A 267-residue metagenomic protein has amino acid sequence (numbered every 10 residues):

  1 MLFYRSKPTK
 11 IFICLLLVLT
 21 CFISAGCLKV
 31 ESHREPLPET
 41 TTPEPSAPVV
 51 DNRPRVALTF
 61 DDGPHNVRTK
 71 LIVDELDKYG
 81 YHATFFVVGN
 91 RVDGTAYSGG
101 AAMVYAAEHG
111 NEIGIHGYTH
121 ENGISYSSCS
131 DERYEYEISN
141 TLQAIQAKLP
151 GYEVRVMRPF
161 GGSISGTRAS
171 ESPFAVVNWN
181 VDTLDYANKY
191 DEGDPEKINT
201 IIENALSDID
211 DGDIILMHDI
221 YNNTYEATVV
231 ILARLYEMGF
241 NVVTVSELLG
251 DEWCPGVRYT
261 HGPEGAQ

Functional and structural regions predicted by a protein language model:
S6-V30: Sec-dependent N-terminal signal peptides of Gram-positive bacterial secreted proteins and lipoproteins
F22-E44: Sec-dependent signal peptide cleavage junction
P36-E39, P43-V154, V230, R234 (+1 more regions): Active-site beta->alpha N-cap acidic-glycine motif
H82, E112, A175, D182 (+1 more regions): Residue-level detector of anion-binding/catalytic polar loops
E121-L149, S163-D211, E226: Alpha-helical scaffold elements lining the catalytic groove of polysaccharide deacetylases
A205-S246: Catalytic grooves of carbohydrate-active enzymes
Y236-Q267: Low-complexity, Gly/Ser/Thr/Pro-rich intrinsically disordered linker/tail segments
